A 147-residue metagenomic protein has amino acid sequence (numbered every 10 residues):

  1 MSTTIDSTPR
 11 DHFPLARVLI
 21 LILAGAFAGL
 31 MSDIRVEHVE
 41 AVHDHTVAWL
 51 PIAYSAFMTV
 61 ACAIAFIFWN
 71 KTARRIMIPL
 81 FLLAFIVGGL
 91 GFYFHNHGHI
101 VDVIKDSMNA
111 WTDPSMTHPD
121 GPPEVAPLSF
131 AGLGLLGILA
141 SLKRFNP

Functional and structural regions predicted by a protein language model:
S2-A24: Cytosolic juxtamembrane helix and N-cap/initiation of the first transmembrane helix
L15-R17, I34-M58: Transmembrane alpha-helix entry/boundary detector in multi-pass membrane proteins
R17-L30, F130-L136: Alpha-helical transmembrane segments
A24-G29, A48-A63, L82, I86: Core segments of alpha-helical transmembrane spans in multipass integral membrane proteins
V42-I52, I76-M77, M108-D120: Non-cytosolic membrane-interface motifs at loop->transmembrane helix junctions
S55-M77: Canonical alpha-helical transmembrane segments
L83-D102: C-terminal TM-helix exit segments that contain a strictly Trp-centered aromatic cap at the helix terminus
K105-P147: Alpha-helical membrane-associated segments of multi-pass integral membrane proteins
